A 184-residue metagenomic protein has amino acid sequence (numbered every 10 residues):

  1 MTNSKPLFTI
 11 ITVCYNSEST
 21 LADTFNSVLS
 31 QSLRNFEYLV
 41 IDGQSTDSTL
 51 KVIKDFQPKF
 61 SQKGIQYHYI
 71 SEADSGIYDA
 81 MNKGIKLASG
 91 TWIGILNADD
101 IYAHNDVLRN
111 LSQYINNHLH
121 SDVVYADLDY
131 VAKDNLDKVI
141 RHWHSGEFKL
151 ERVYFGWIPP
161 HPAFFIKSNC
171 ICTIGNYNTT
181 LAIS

Functional and structural regions predicted by a protein language model:
M1-S30: N-proximal low-complexity "stem/linker" segments adjacent to membrane-targeting elements
F25-I70: Acidic donor-binding segment of Leloir-type glycosyltransferases
G43, L96-A98: Active-site acidic Asp-centered loop
S48, D79, D100-Y114: Acidic donor-binding/catalytic loop of UDP-sugar-dependent glycosyltransferases, especially processive GT2
S71-A88: Glycine-rich, basic loop-to-helix element that forms the pyrophosphate-binding segment of sugar-nucleotide handling
I93: Short aromatic/hydrophobic "clamp" motif used to bind/position activated sugar donors
N105-V139: Conserved donor NDP-sugar-binding/catalytic core segment of glycosyltransferases
A126, R141-S184: Conserved nucleotide-sugar donor-binding catalytic segment
